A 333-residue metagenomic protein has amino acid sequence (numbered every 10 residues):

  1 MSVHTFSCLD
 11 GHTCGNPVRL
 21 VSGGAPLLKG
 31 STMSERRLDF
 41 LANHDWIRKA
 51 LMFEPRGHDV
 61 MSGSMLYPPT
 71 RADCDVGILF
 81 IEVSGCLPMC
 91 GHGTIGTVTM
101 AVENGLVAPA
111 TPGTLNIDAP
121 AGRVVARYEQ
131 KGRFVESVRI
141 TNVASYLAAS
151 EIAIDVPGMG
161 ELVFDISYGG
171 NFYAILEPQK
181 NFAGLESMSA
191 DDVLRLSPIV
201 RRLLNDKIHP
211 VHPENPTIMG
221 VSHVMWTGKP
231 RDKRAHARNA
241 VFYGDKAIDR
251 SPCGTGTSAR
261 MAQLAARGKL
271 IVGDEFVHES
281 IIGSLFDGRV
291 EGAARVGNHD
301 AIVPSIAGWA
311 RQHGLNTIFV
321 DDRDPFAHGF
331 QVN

Functional and structural regions predicted by a protein language model:
M1-S167, A174-N333: A glycine-rich beta-to-alpha transition motif near the start of alpha/beta enzyme domains, typified by
